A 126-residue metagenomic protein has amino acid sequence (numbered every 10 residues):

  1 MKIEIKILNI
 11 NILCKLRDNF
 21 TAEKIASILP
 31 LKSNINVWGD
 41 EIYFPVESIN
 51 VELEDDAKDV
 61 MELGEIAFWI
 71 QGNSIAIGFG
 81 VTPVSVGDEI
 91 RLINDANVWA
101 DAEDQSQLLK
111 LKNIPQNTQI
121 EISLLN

Functional and structural regions predicted by a protein language model:
K2-I7: A short beta-strand micro-motif
I10-C14: Short beta-strand segments
R17-K24, I28-N126: Glycine-rich active-site loops that engage anionic ligands at enzyme catalytic sites
